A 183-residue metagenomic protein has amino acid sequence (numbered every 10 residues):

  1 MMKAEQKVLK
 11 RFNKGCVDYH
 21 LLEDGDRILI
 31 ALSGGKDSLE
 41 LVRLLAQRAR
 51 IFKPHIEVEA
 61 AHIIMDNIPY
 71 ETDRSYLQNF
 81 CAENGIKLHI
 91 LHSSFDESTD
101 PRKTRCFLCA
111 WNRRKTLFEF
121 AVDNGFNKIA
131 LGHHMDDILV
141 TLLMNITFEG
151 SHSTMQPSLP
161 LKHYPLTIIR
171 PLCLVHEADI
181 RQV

Functional and structural regions predicted by a protein language model:
M1-L143, F148-P157, A178-D179: ATP-dependent adenylation/nucleotidyltransferase module used to activate substrates
T154-A178: Short, flexible loop segments at boundaries between secondary-structure elements
Q182-V183: Substrate-binding/catalytic lobe of Class I Rossmann-like enzymes that use SAM or dcSAM, i.e., the mid-to-C-terminal
